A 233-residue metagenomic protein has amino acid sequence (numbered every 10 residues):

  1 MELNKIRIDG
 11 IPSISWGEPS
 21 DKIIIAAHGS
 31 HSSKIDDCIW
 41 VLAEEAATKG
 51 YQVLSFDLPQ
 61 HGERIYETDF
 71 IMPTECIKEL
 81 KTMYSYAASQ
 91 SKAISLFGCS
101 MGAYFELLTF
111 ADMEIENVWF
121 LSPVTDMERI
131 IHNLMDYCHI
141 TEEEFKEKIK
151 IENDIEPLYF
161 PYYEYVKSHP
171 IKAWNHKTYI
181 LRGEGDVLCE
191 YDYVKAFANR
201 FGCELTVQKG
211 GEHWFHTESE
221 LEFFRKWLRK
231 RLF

Functional and structural regions predicted by a protein language model:
M1-P19: N-terminal cap/lid segment of alpha/beta-hydrolase-fold proteins
D21, H28-S33, E184: Active-site glycine-rich loops that stabilize anionic/oxyanionic intermediates across multiple enzyme folds
H31-A43, D192: The serine-hydrolase catalytic nucleophile loop
A43-I65: Conserved alpha/beta-hydrolase
H61-Q90: Catalytic nucleophile-loop/oxyanion-hole region of alpha/beta-hydrolase and closely related hydrolase-like folds
L96-G98, L121: Short beta-strand immediately N-terminal to the catalytic nucleophile in serine-hydrolase-like folds
G98-E106: Gly/Ala-rich beta-loop-alpha elbow adjacent to hydrolase catalytic centers
M113-A196, R200-F233: The alpha/beta-hydrolase serine catalytic core
